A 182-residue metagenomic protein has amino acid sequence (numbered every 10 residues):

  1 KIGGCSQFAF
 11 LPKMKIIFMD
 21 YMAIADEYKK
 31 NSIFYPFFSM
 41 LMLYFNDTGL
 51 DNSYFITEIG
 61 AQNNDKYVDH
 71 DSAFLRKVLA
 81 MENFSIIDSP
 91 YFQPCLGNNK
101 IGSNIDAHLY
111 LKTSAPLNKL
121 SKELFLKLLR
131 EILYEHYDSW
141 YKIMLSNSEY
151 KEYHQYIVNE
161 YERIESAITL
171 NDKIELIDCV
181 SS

Functional and structural regions predicted by a protein language model:
K1-D26: A conserved beta-strand-loop-helix scaffold within acyl/acetyltransferase catalytic domains
K1-F8, T48-I59: Short N-terminal helix-initiation segments at or just after the protein's N-terminus
I2-G3, F37-M40, D88-P94: Short amphipathic alpha-helical surface micro-motifs
A9-P12, D47, K100: Generic marker of residues within folded, mature protein domains
K13-K15, K29, N64, L117: Generic "edge-of-domain/loop-turn" microfeature
M14-I17, S32-P36, M40, H70-K77: Short, well-structured alpha-helical interface segments that form or flank functional binding sites
I24, K29-D47: Conserved acetyl-CoA-binding loop-helix of GNAT-fold acetyltransferases
D51-S182: Terminal substrate-recognition subdomain of acyl/acetyltransferases
